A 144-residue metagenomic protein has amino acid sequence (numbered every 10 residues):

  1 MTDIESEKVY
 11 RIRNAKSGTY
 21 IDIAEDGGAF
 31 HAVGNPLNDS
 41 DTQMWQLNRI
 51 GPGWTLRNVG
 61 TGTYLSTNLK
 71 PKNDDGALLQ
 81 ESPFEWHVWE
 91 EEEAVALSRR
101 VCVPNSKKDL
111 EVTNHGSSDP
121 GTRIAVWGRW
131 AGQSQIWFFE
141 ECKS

Functional and structural regions predicted by a protein language model:
M1-S144: Lectin-like carbohydrate-binding module/patch detector with strong preference for beta-trefoil
